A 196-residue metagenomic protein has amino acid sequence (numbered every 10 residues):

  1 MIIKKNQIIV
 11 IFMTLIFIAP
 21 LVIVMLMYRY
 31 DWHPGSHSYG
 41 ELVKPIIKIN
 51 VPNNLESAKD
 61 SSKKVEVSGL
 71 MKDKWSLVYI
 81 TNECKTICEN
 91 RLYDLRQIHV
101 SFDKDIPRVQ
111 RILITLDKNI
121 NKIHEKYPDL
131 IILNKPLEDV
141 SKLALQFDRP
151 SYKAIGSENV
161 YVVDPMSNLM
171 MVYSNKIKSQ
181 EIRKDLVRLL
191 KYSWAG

Functional and structural regions predicted by a protein language model:
Q7-Y28: Hydrophobic membrane-insertion alpha-helices, especially the h-region of bacterial N-terminal signal peptides
V22, Y30-G69, N90: N-terminal "domain-start" segment that seeds a small globular fold
D60-K64, R96, S101, Q146-F147 (+2 more regions): Short, surface-exposed patches at the edges or C-terminal ends of soluble domains, predominantly
V67-R96: Short active-site neighborhood of thiol/selenol oxidoreductases, capturing the structured segment around
I80-E83, I114-D117, K135-L137: Structural motif
N90-D129: Structural microenvironment flanking redox-active thiols in thiol-disulfide oxidoreductases
I112, I123-E158, V163: Short, internal strand/loop/helix patches that form the active-site neighborhood or redox-interaction surface
G156-G196: Thiol-/selenol-based redox modules, centered on thioredoxin-like and closely related oxidoreductase domains
